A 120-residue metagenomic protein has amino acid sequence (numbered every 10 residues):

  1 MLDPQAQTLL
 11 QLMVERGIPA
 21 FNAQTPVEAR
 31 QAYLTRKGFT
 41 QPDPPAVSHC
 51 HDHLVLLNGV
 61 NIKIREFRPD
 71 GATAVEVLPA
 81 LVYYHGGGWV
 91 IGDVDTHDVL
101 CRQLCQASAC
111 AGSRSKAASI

Functional and structural regions predicted by a protein language model:
M1-P69: A glycine/proline-hinged amphipathic helix-loop "lid/cap" segment that gates access to hydrophobic ligand pockets
D52, L81, G112-R114: Conserved beta-strand scaffold positions in the cores of enzyme catalytic domains, especially in NTP/NDP-utilizing
N58, T73-E76: Short, flexible hinge/linker loops that cap or flank conserved catalytic cores
I64, E76-G87: Short beta-strand element of the alpha/beta-hydrolase
R65, S113-K116: Rossmann-like NAD(H)/NADP(H) cofactor-binding core
Y83, G88-I91, T96, G112: Serine-hydrolase catalytic-loop signature spanning alpha/beta hydrolases and amidase-signature enzymes
G88, A118-S119: Alpha/beta-hydrolase active-site loop signature
D95-R114: Short amphipathic alpha-helix adjacent to the substrate-entry channel of hydrolases
